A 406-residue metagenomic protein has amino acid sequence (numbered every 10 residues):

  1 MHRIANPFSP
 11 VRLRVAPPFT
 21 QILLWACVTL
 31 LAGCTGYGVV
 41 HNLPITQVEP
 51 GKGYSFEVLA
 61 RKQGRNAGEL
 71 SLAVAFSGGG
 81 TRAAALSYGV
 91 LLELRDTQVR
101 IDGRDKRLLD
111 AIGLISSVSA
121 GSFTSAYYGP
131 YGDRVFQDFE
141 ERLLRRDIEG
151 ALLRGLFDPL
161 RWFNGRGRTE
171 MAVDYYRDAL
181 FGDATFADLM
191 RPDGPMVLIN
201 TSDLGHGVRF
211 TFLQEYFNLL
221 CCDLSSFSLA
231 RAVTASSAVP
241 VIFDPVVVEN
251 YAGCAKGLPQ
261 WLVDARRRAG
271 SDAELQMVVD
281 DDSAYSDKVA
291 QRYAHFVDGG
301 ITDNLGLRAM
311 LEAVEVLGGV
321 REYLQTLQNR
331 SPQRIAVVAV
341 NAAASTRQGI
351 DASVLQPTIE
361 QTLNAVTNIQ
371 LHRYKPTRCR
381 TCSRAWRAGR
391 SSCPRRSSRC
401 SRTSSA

Functional and structural regions predicted by a protein language model:
M1-A16: N-terminal secretory signal peptides that target proteins for export/translocation
H2-I4, C34-A406: Catalytic domains of lipid- and phosphate-ester/thioester hydrolases
F8-V11, T29, E57: Serine/proline-rich low-complexity intrinsically disordered segments, especially terminal tails, linkers
Q21-G33: Bacterial N-terminal signal peptides
